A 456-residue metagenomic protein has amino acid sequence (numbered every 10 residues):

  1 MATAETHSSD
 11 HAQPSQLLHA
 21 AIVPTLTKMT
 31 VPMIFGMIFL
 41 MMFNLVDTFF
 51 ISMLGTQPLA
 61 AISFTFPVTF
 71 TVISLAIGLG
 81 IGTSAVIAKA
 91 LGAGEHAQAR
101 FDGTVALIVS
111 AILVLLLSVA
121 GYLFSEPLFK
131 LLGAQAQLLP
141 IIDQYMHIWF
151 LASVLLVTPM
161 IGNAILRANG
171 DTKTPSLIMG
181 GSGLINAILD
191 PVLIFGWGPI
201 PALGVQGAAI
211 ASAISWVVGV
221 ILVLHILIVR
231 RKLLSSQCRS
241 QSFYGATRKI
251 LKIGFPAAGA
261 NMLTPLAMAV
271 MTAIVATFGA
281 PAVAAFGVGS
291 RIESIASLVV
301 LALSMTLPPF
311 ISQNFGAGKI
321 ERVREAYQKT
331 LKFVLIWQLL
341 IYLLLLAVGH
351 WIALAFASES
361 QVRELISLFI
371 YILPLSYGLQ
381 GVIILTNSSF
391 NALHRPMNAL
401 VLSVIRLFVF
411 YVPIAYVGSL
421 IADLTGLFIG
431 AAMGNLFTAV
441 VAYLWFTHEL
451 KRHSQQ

Functional and structural regions predicted by a protein language model:
M1-T30, I87-V154, I200-F255, I311-S376 (+1 more regions): Short alpha-helical transmembrane segments in multi-pass integral membrane proteins
L17-F49, M53-L54, F70-G82, V86 (+7 more regions): N-terminal transmembrane alpha-helices
K28-D47, I148, S182, S215-G219 (+4 more regions): Transmembrane helical elements of multi-pass membrane transporters/channels
I38, M42-A60, F129-A136, V192-L203 (+3 more regions): Helix-terminus/linker motif at the lipid-water interface of multi-pass membrane proteins
F50-F70, D102, Q137-I141, V205-Q206 (+5 more regions): Interfacial/gating helices of multi-pass transporter permease domains
L59-V119, L156-P175, T272, A285-L343 (+3 more regions): Small-residue-rich hydrophobic transmembrane alpha-helices
T71-S74, N186-P191, V220-L224, I295-L298 (+3 more regions): Hydrophobic transmembrane alpha-helices of multi-pass small-molecule transporters
G80, W149-R167, P175-G183, A208-V223 (+4 more regions): Short runs within selected transmembrane alpha-helices of multi-pass transporters and secretion channels
